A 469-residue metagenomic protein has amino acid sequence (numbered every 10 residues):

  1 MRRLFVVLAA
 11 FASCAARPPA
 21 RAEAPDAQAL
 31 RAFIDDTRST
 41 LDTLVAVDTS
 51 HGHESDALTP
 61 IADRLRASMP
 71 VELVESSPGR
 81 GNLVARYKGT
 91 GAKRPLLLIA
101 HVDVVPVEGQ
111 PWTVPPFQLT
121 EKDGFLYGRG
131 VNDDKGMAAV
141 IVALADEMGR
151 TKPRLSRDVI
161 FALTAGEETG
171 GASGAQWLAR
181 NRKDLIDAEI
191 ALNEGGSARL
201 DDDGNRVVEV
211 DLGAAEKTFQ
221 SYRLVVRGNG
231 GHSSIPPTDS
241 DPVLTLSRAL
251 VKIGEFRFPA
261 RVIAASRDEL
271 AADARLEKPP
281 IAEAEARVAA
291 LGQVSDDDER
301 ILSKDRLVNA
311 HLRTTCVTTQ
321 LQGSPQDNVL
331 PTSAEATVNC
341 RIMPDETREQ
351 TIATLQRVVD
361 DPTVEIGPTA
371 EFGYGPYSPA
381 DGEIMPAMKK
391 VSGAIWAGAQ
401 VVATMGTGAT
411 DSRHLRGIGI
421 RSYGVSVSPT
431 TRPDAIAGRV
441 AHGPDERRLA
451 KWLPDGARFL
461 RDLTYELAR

Functional and structural regions predicted by a protein language model:
M1-V7: Sec-dependent signal peptide recognition, specifically the positively charged N-region followed immediately by
C14-A16: N-terminal Sec signal peptide cleavage junction
E23-R129, M148-R157, V338: Acidic/His- and Gly-rich active-site-bordering loop/insert found across diverse amide/peptide-bond hydrolases
G91-K93, S197-L200, P259-P325, T332 (+2 more regions): An extended, acidic, His-containing surface patch that forms the Zn2+-binding/catalytic region of metallohydrolases
K122-D133, A399-V402, P444: Short pre-catalytic strand/loop immediately N-terminal to key active-site residues, enriched for Gly-Thr
F125-L126, N132-D211: Acidic/histidine-rich catalytic neighborhood of metal-dependent amide-processing enzymes
Q176-R180, N229, S234-P259: A short core secondary-structure module
G213-A215, P236-T238, N309, P325-T332: Short, solvent-exposed beta-strand/turn "edge" segments of beta-rich domains on protein surfaces
